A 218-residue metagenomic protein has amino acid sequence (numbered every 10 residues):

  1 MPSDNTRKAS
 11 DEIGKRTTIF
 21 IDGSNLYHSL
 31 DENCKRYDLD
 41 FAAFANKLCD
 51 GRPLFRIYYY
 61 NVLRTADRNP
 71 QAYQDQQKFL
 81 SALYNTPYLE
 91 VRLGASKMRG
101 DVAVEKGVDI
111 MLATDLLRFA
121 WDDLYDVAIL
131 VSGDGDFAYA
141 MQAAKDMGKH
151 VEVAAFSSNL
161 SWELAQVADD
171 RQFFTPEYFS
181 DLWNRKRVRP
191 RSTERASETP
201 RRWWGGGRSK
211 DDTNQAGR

Functional and structural regions predicted by a protein language model:
M1-K15, R191, R195-R218: Intrinsically disordered, low-complexity and often Lys/Arg-enriched segments
P2-V104, M111, H150, A155: Domain-level signal for Mg2+-assisted phosphodiester chemistry and nucleotide/NA-binding surfaces in nucleic-acid
R7-K8, G14, N25-H28, A43 (+6 more regions): Low-complexity, compositionally biased segments
S81-G206: Nuclease catalytic cores that cleave nucleic-acid phosphodiester bonds, predominantly acidic two-metal-ion
